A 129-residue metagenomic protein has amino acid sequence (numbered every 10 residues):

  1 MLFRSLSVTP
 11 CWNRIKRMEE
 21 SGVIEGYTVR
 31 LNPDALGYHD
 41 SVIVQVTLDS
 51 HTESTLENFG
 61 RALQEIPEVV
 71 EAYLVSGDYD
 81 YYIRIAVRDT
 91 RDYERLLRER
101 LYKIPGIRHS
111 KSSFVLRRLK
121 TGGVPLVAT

Functional and structural regions predicted by a protein language model:
M1-T129: A compositional/biophysical signature of low hydrophobicity enriched in polar/charged and small residues
